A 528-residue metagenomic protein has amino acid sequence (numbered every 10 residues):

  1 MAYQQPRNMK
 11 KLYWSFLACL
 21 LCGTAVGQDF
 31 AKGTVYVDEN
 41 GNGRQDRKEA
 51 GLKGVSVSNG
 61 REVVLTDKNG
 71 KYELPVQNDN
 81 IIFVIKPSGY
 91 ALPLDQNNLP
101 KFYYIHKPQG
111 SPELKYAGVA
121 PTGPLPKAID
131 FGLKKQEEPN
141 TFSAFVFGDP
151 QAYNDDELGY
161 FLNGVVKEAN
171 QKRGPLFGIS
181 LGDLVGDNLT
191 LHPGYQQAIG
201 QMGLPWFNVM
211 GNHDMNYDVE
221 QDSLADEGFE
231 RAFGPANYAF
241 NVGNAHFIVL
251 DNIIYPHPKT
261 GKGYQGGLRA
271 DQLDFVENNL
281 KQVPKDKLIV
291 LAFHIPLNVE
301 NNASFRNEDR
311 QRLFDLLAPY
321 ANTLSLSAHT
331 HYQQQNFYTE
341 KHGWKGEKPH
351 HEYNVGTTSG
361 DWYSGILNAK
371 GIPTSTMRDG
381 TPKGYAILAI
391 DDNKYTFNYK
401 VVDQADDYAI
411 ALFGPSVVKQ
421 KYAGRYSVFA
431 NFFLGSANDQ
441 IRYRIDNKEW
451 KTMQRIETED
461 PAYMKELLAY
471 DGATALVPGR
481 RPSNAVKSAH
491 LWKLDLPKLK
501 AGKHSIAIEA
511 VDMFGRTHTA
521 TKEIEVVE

Functional and structural regions predicted by a protein language model:
F30, K107-H192, E528: N-terminal active-site segment of His-dependent metallophosphoesterases
A31-V37, G70, F131: A short, amphipathic beta-strand motif
Q45, R61-K71, P75: Short, acidic Ser/Thr/Gly-rich low-complexity loop/linker segments typical of extracellular and cell-surface proteins
G51-V64: Short amphipathic beta-strand segments in non-cytosolic proteins
N59, I81-A117: A short, solvent-exposed loop/turn motif at the edges and junctions of modular extracellular/periplasmic domains
K101-G110, A117-P121, L189-V283, S304-L326 (+2 more regions): Extended active-site neighborhood of metal-dependent phosphoesterases/phosphodiesterases
K348-L434, D495, S505-A520, E525: Binuclear metal-dependent phosphoesterase catalytic core
I410-E528: Long, low-complexity serine/threonine/glycine- and acidic-rich segments characteristic of extracellular
